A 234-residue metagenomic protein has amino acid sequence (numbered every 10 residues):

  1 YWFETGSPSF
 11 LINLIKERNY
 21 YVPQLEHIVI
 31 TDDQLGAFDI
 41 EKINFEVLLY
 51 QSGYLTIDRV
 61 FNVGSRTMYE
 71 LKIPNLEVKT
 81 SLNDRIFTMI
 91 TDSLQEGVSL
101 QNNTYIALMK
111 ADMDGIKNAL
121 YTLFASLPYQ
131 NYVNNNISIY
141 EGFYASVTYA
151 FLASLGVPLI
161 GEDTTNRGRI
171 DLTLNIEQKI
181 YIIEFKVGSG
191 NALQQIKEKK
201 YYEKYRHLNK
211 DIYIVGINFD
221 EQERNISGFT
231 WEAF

Functional and structural regions predicted by a protein language model:
Y1-S189, Q194, E198-K200, R224-F234: Extended alpha-helical interface modules used as scaffolds for assembling large macromolecular complexes
Q95-V98, R206-K210: Glycine-rich loops and low-complexity Gly/Arg-rich segments that provide flexible linkers or classic glycine-based
Q178-I180, N209-I212: Short glycine-/polar-rich loops that comprise or flank the Walker A/P-loop and associated switch/sensor motifs
K204, K210-F234: Domain-level recognition of nuclease-like catalytic cores that cleave nucleotide substrates
